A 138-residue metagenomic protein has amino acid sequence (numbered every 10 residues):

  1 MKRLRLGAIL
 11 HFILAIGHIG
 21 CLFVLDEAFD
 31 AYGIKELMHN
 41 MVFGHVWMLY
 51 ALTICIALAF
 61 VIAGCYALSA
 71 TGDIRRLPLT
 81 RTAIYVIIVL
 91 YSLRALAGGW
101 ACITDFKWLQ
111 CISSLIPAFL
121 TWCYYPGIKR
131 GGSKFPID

Functional and structural regions predicted by a protein language model:
M1-G17: Cytosolic juxtamembrane helix and N-cap/initiation of the first transmembrane helix
G17-L52: Interfacial loop at the N-terminal end of multi-pass membrane proteins
L52-Y66, I116-A118: Core segments of transmembrane alpha-helices that mediate helix-helix packing or line hydrophobic substrate/ligand
G64-R81, G131: Juxtamembrane helix-break-helix junctions at the cytosolic face of small multi-pass alpha-helical membrane proteins
T82-G99: Hydrophobic alpha-helical membrane segments
L96-C111, K129-R130: Membrane-helix boundary connector in multi-pass membrane proteins
I116-F135: Membrane-water interface at the C-terminal end of transmembrane alpha helices
